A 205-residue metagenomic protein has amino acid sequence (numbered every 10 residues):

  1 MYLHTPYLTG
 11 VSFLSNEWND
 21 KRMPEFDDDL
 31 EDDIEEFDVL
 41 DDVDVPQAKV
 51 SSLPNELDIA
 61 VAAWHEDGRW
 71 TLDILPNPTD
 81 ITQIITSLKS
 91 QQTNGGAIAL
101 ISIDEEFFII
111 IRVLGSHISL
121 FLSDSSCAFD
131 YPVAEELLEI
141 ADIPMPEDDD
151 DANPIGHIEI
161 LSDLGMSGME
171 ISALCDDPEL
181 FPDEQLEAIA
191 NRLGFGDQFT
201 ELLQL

Functional and structural regions predicted by a protein language model:
M1-R22: N-terminal amphipathic/basic-hydrophobic helices that include classical n-h-c signal peptides and signal-anchor
S15-I81, I85, Q91: N-terminal "first-domain core" detector
S51-P54, R69-D130: Compact, well-ordered interaction domains used in eukaryotic information-processing assemblies
A60-V61, I110, S123, I189: Long, contiguous hydrophobic alpha-helical segments, chiefly transmembrane helices and signal peptides
V61-A62, L100, L137: Generic structural hydrophobic/aromatic packing signal, biased to beta-strands
D130-L205: Charged, compositionally biased boundary regions
